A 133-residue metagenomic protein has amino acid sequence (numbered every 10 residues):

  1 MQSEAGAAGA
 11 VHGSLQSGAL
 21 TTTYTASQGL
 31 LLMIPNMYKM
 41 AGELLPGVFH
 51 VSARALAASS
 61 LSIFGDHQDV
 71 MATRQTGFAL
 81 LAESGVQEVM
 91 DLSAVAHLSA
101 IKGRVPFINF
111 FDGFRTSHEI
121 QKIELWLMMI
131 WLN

Functional and structural regions predicted by a protein language model:
M1-A72, F78-I101: Thiamine diphosphate
V70-R74, Q121-E124: Metal-ion/cofactor- or nucleotide/acyl-coenzyme-handling active-site neighborhoods
F107-N133: Conformationally flexible catalytic loops at phosphate/diphosphate-handling active centers
